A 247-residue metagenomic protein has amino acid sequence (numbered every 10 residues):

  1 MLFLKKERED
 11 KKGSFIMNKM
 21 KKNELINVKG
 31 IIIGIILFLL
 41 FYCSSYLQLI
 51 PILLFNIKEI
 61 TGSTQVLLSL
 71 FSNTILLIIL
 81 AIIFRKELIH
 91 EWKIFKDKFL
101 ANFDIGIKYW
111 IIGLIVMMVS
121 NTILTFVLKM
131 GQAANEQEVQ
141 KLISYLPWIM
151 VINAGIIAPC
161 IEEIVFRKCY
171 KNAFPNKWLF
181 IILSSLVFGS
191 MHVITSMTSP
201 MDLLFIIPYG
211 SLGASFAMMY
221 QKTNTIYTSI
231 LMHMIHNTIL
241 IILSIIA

Functional and structural regions predicted by a protein language model:
L2-L4, K11-L25: Short, Lys/Arg-rich, polar N-terminal cytosolic tail immediately upstream of the first transmembrane signal-anchor
N23-N27, I31, G62-L70, K98-I107 (+5 more regions): Hydrophobic, aromatic-rich alpha-helical transmembrane segments and their membrane-interface anchor motifs
N27-S44, Y109-V116, I181-V187: Alpha-helical transmembrane segments
K29-E87, N135-Q137: Alpha-helical transmembrane segments in multi-pass membrane proteins
Y46-I57, L124-L128, V193-M197: Juxtamembrane "helix-exit" motif on the non-cytosolic side of transmembrane helices
I57-T64, I89-A158: Juxtamembrane helix-loop-helix connectors linking adjacent transmembrane helices in multi-pass membrane enzymes
A81-E91, M219-T223: Structural signal for the C-terminal ends of transmembrane alpha-helices and the immediately following loop
T122, F126, S144-A247: Transmembrane helix-loop-helix hairpins at the membrane interface of multi-pass integral membrane proteins
